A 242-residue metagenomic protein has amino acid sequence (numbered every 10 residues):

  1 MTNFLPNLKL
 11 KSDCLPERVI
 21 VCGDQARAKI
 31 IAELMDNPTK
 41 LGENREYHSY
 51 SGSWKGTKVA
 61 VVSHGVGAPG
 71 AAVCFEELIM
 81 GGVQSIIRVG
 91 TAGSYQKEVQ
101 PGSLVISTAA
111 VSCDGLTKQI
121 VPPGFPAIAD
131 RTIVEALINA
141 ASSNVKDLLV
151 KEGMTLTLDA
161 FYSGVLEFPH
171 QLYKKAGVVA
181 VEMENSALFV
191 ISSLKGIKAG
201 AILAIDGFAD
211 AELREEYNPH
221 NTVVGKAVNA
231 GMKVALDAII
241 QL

Functional and structural regions predicted by a protein language model:
M1-A136: Metabolite-binding pocket within alpha/beta catalytic cores that recognizes anionic/polar moieties
Q25, G93, L156-F161, A187 (+2 more regions): Glycine-rich beta-alpha junction loops
N37-E43, V145-G153, L242: Flexible, glycine/charged-enriched surface loops at secondary-structure junctions
M80, E167, L194, I202 (+2 more regions): Expand to "…catalyze enediolate/carbanion chemistry for C-C bond making/breaking, isomerization, decarboxylation
P126-A176: Active-site rim beta-loop-alpha module in soluble metabolic enzymes
A136-V145, I191, V234-L242: Generic non-transmembrane alpha-helical segments
E167-F208: A C-terminal functional module that forms or caps the active site or interfaces directly with catalytic machinery
A209-L242: His/Asp/Glu-rich mid-to-C-terminal helical/loop segments that flank catalytic regions of hydrolases
